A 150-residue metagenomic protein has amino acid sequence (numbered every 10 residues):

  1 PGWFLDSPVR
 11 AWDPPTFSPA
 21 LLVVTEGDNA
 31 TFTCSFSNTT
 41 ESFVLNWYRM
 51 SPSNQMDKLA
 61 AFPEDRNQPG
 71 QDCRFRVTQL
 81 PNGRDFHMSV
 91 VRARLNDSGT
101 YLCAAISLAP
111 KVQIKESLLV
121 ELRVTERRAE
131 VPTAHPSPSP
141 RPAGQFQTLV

Functional and structural regions predicted by a protein language model:
P1-A20: N-terminal Sec-dependent signal peptide, specifically the hydrophobic helical h-region
S18-T25, F36: Short beta-strand segments of immunoglobulin-like
L22-E26, F62, L80, A93: Hydrophobic beta-strand core residues of beta-sandwich domains
D28-F32, F43: Structural beta-strand segments of beta-rich domains
T31-T33, R76-V112: Ligand-binding face of N-terminal immunoglobulin V-set domains in extracellular IgSF glycoproteins
T39-D72: N-terminal V-set
T100-P132: Extracellular/luminal immunoglobulin-like beta-sandwich modules
R127-L149: Extracellular mucin-like PTS segments
